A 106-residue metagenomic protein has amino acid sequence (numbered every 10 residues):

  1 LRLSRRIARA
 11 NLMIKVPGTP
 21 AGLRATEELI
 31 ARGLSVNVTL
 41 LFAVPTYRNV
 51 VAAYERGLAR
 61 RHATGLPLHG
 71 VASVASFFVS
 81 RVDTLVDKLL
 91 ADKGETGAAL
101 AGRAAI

Functional and structural regions predicted by a protein language model:
L1-A25: Active-site beta->alpha loop and helix N-cap motifs at the rims of alpha/beta catalytic domains
L23-E27, S35-I106: Catalytic alpha/beta core domains of metabolic enzymes, predominantly
